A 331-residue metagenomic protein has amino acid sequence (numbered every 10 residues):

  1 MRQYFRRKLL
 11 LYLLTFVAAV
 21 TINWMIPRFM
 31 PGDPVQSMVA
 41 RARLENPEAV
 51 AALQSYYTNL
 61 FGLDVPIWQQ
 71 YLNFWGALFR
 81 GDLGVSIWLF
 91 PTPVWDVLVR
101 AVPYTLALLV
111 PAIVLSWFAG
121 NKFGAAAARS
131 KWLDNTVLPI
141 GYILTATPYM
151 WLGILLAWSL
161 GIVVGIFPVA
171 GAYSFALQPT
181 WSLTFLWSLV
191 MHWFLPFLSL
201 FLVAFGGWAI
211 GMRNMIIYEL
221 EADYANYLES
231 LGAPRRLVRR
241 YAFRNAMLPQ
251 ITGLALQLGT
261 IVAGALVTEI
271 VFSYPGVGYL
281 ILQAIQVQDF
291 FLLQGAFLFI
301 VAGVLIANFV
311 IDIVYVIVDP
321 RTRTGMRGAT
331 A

Functional and structural regions predicted by a protein language model:
R2-Q3, L98, V102-D134, Y149 (+1 more regions): Alpha-helical transmembrane segments of integral membrane proteins, especially multi-pass inner/plasma-membrane
R6-Y12: N-terminal signal-anchor/signal peptide hydrophobic helix marking the start of the first transmembrane segment
Y12, V20, W117, Y142 (+3 more regions): Residue-level recognition of pore/gate-forming positions within transmembrane alpha-helices of multi-pass
F16-Q69, V164-F185: Hydrophobic alpha-helical transmembrane segments of membrane transport/permease proteins and related membrane-embedded
A19, N23, P27, G32 (+6 more regions): Juxtamembrane/transmembrane-helix interface segments of polytopic membrane transporters
N23-F29, F74-G76, I140-G171, S199-F205: Membrane-water interface segments at the C-terminal ends of transmembrane alpha-helices in multi-pass inner-membrane
M30, M38-A42, F79, I87 (+7 more regions): Hydrophobic aliphatic residues
Y56-D96, F167: Short membrane-interfacial helix/loop motifs at transmembrane-helix boundaries
